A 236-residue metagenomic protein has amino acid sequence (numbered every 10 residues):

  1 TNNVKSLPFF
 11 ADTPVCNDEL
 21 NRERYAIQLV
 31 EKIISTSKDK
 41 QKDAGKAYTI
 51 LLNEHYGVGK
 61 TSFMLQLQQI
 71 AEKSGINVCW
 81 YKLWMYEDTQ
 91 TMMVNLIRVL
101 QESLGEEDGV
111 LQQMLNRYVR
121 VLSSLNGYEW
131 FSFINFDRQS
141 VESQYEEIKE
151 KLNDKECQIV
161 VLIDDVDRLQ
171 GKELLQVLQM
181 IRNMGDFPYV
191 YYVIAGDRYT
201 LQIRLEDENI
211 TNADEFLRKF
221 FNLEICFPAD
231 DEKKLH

Functional and structural regions predicted by a protein language model:
T1-A71, G75-W80, V94, M184: Walker A/P-loop-proximal flanking segment of P-loop NTPase domains
Y25, M92, M114, D165 (+1 more regions): Helical "lid/switch" subdomain of P-loop NTPase nucleotide-binding domains
T49-V58, C79-L83, V160-R168, V193-G196 (+1 more regions): Extended hydrophobic secondary-structure segments that form protein cores and membrane-embedded regions
T61-E156: P-loop NTPase nucleotide-binding core
S74-V78, C157-Q158, F187-Y191, F216-L223: Short glycine-/polar-rich loops that comprise or flank the Walker A/P-loop and associated switch/sensor motifs
T89-M92, T200-E206, E232-L235: Switch/connector loops and helix/strand junctions flanking conserved nucleotide-binding motifs in nucleotide-processing
Q144-I203, D207-T211: Conserved Walker B catalytic segment
F221-H236: Conserved small helical "lid"/interfacial subdomain of P-loop NTPases
